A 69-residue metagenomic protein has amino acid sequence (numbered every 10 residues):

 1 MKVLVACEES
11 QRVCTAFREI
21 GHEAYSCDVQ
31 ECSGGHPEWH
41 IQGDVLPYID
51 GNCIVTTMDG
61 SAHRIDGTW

Functional and structural regions predicted by a protein language model:
M1-W69: Catalytic phosphate/metal-binding cores of nucleic-acid and nucleotide-processing enzymes, i.e., regions that mediate
